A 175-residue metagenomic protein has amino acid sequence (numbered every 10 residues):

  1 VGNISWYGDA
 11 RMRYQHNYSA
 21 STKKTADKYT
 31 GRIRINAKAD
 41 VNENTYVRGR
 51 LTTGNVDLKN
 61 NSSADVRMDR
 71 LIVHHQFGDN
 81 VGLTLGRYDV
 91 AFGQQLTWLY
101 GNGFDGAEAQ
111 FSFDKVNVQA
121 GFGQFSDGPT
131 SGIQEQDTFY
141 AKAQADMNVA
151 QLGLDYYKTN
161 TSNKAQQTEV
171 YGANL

Functional and structural regions predicted by a protein language model:
V1-G86, A107-D114, V118, A145-D146 (+1 more regions): Beta-barrel outer-membrane channel/assembly domains of diderm bacteria
D79-L83, A91-L175: Signature for the C-terminal beta-barrel architecture of outer-membrane proteins
